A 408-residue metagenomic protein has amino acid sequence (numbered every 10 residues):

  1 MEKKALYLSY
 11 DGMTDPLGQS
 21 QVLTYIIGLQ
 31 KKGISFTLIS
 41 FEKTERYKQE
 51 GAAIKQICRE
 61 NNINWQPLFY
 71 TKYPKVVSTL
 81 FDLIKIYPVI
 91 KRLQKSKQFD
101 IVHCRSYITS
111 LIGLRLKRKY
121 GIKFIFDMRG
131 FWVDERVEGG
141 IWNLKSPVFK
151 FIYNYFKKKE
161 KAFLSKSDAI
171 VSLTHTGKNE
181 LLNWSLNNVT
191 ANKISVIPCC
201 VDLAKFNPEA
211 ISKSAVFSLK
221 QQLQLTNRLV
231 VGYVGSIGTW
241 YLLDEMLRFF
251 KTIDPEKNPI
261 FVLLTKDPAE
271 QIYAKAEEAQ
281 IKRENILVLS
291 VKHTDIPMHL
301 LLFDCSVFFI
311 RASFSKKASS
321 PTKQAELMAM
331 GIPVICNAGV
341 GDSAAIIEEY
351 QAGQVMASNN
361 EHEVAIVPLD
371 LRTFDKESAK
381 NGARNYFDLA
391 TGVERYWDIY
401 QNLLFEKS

Functional and structural regions predicted by a protein language model:
M1-K55, E60-Q66, V171, R248-E256 (+1 more regions): N-terminal subdomain of nucleotide-sugar transferases
L6-L8, L225-Y241, L247-F250: Conserved donor-binding/catalytic core segment of Leloir-type glycosyltransferases
P16, Y241, S290-H299, S306-M328 (+1 more regions): Nucleotide-sugar-dependent
E50-I57, N207-Q224, S378: A short helix/loop element that forms part of the nucleotide-sugar donor recognition site in Leloir-type
Y87-R92, L111, R115-K119, W132-D134 (+1 more regions): Membrane-proximal helix-turn-helix segments that form the acceptor-binding/catalytic region of lipid-linked
T176, C200: Carbohydrate-associated surface elements
L264-T265, E270-L300: Nucleotide-activated donor-binding/catalytic signature segment of Leloir-type glycosyltransferases, i.e., the conserved
T373-L389, D398: A short, well-ordered alpha-helix in the C-terminal region of glycosyltransferases
